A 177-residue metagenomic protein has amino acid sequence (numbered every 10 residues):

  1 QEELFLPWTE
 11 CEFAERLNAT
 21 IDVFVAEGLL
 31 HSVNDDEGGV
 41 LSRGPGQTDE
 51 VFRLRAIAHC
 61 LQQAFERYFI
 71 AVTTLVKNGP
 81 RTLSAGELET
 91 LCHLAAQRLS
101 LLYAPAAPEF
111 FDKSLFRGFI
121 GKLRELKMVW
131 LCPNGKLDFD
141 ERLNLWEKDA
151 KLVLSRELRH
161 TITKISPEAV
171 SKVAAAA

Functional and structural regions predicted by a protein language model:
Q1-A177: Membrane-interfacial terminal anchoring regions of lipid-handling membrane enzymes
